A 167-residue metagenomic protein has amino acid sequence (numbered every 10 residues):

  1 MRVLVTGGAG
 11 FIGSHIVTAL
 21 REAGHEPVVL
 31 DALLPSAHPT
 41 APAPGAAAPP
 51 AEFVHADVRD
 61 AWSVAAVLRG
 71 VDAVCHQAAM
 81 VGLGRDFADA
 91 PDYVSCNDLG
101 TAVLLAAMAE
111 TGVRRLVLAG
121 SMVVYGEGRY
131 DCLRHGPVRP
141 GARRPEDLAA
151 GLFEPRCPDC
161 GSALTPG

Functional and structural regions predicted by a protein language model:
M1-G167: N-terminal Rossmann-like NAD(P)+-binding domain of SDR-like oxidoreductases, especially those catalyzing
